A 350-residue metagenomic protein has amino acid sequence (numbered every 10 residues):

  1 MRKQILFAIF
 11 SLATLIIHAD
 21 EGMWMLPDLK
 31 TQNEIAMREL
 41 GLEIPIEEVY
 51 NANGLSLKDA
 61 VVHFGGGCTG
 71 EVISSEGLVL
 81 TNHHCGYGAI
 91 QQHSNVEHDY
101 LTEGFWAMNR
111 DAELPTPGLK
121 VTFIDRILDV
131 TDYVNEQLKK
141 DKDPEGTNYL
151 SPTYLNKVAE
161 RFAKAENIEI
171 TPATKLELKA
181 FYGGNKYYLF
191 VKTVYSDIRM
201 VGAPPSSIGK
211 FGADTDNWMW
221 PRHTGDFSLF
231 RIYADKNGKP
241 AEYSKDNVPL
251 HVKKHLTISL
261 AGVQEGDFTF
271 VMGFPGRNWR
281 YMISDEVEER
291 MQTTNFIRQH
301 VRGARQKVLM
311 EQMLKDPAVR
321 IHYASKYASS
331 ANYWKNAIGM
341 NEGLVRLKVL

Functional and structural regions predicted by a protein language model:
M1-Q4: Positively charged n-region of N-terminal signal peptides that target proteins for export
F7-T14: Bacterial N-terminal signal peptides
I16-L350: Terminal presequence/propeptide segments associated with secretion/organelle targeting and zymogen/polyprotein
